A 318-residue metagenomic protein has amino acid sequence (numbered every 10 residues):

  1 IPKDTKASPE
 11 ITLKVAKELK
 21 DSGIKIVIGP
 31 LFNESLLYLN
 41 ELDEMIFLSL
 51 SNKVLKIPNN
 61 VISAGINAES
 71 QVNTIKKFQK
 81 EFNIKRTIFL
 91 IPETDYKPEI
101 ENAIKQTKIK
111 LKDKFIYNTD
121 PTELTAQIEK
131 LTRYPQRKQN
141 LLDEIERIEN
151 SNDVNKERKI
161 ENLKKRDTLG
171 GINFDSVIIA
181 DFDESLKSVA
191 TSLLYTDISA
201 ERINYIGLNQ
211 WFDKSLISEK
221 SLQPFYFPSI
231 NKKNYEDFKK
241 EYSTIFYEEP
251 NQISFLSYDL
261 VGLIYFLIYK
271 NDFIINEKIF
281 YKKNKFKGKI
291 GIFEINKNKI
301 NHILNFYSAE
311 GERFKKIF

Functional and structural regions predicted by a protein language model:
I1-E18, V72-T74, D120-Y134, K156-L163: Structural motif
D4-K6, G29-F32, S51, G65-I66 (+5 more regions): Structural motif
D21-I24, I84, F174: Short, high-confidence coil segments that cap the C-terminus of an alpha-helix and link into the following beta-strand
I28-L90, D95-I109: Extracytoplasmic ligand/sensor domains, especially the bilobed periplasmic-binding protein
E34, Y38-L39, S176-L194: Hydrophobic alpha-helical
I109, L131-K138, L142-R158, I172-S176 (+1 more regions): Extracellular/periplasmic periplasmic-binding protein-like sensory domains
Y247-Y258, Y265-F314: Segments of small-molecule ligand-sensing domains
